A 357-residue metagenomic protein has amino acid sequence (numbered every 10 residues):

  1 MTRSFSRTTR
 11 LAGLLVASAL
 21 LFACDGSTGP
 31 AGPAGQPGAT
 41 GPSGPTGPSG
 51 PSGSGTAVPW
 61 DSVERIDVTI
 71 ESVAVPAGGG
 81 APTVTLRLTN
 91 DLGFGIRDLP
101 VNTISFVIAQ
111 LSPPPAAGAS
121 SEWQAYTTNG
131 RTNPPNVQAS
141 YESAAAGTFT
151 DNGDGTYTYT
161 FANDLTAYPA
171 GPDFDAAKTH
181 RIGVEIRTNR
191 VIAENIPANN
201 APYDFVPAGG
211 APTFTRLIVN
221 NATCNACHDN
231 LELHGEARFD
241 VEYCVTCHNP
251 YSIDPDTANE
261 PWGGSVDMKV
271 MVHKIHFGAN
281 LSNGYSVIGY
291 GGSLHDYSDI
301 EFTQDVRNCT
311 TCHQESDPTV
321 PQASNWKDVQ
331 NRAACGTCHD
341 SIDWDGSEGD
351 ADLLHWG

Functional and structural regions predicted by a protein language model:
M1-F22: Sec-dependent bacterial lipoprotein signal peptides
T2, G13, G53-G55, P134 (+1 more regions): Low-complexity, intrinsically disordered short peptide segments enriched in small/polar/basic residues
S4-F5, Q36, P42, N249: Compositionally biased, low-complexity segments enriched in small residues
L14, D61-V63, N152: A generic structural signal for short, non-catalytic loop/turn and secondary-structure boundary residues
C24-A57: Collagen/collagen-like triple-helix recognition
A57-P76: Low-complexity, acidic Ser/Thr/Pro/Gly-rich terminal tails and inter-domain linkers that flank the onset of structured
G78-A333, T337-H355: Extended surface/linker regions that mediate inter-domain or inter-protein docking in multi-component redox
